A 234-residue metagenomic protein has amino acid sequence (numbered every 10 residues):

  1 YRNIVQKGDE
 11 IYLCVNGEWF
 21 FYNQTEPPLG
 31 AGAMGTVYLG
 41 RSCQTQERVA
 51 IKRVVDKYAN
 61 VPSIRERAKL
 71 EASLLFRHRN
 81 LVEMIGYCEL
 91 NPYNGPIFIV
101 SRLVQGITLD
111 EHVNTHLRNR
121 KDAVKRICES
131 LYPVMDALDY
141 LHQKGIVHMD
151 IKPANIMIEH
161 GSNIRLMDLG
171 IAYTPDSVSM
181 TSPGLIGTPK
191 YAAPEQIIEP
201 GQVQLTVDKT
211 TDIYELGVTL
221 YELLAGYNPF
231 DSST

Functional and structural regions predicted by a protein language model:
E26-G32, V37: Protein kinase glycine-rich loop
E83-I97: Short beta-strand micro-motifs within the conserved protein kinase catalytic domain, predominantly in the N-lobe
Y93-T108: Conserved short submotifs of the Hanks-type protein kinase catalytic core that shape the nucleotide-binding pocket
L109-K121: AlphaC helix of the protein kinase catalytic domain
S130-L131: Activation segment signature within eukaryotic-like protein kinase domains
M135-I146: Protein kinase catalytic-loop region centered on the HRD/HxD motif
